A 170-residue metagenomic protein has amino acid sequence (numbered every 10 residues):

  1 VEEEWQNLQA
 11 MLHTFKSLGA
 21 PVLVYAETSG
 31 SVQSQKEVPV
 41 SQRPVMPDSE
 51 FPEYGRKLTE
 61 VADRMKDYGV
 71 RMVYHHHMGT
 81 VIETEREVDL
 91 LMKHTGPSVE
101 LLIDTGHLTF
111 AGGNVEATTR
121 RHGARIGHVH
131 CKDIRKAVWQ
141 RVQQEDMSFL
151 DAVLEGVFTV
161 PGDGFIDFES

Functional and structural regions predicted by a protein language model:
E2-I103: Active-site acidic/histidine proton-transfer and metal-coordination neighborhood in alpha/beta enzyme cores
G19, T59, D63, E85-V99 (+1 more regions): Histidine-acidic metal/acid-base catalytic patches
G106: Adenine-nucleotide cofactor-binding loop residues
